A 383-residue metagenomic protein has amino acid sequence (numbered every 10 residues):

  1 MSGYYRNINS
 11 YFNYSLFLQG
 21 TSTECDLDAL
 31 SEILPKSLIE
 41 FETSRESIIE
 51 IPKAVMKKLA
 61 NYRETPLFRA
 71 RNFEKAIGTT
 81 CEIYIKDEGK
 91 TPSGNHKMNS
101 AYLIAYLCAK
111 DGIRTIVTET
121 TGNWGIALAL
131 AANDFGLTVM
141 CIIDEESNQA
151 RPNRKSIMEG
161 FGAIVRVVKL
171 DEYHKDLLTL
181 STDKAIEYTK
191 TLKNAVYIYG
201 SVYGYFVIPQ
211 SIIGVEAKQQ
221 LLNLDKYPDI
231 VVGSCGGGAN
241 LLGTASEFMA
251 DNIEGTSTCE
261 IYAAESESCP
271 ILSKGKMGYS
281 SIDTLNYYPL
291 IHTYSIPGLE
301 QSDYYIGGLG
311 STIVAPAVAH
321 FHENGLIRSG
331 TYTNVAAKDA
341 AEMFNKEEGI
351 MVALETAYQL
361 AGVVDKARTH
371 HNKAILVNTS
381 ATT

Functional and structural regions predicted by a protein language model:
M1-I113: Positively charged, low-complexity intrinsically disordered leader regions
E50, L178-V196, A250-I253, T258 (+1 more regions): Active-site/ligand-binding loops adjacent to catalytic centers
P92, S100, C108-A131, F135-E146 (+4 more regions): A short, small-residue-rich loop immediately preceding and capping a beta-strand
Y102-I113, I126-T138, E159-G160, A245-G255 (+1 more regions): Alpha-helix C-terminal capping segments
W124-A185, I271-T284: Active-site-proximal loop->helix
E172, V202-Y205, C235-A239, E265-P270 (+5 more regions): Glycine-rich beta-alpha junction loops
D183-C235, V318-H320, V335-D339: Active-site/ligand-binding-proximal alpha/beta "capping" segment
C235-S246, N334-T383: Claisen-condensing/thiolase-fold acyl-transfer catalytic domains that form or cleave C-C bonds in fatty acid
